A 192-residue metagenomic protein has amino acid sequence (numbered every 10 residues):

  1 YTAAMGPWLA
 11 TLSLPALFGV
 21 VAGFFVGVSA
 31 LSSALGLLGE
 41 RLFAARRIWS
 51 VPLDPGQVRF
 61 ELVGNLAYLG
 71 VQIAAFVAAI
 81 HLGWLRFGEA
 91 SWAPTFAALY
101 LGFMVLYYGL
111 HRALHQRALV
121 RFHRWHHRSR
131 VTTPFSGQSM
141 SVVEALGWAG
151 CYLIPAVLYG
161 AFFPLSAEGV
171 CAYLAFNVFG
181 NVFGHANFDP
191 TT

Functional and structural regions predicted by a protein language model:
Y1-L165: Non-catalytic, topology-defining segments of multipass membrane proteins
P164-T192: Functionally important transmembrane alpha-helices
